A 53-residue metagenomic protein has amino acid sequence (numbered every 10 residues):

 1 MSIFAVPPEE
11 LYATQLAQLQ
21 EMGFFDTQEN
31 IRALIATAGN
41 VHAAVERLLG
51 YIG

Functional and structural regions predicted by a protein language model:
M1-G53: Short, amphipathic alpha-helical interaction segments embedded in low-complexity terminal/linker regions of eukaryotic
